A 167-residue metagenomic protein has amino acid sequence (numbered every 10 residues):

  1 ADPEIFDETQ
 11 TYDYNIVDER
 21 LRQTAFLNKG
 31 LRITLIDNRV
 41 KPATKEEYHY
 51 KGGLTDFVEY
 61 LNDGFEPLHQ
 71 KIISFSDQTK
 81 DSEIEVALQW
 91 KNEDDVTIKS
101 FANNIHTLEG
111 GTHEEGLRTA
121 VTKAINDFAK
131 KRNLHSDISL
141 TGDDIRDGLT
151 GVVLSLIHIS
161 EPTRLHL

Functional and structural regions predicted by a protein language model:
A1-D2, S155: Short, hydrophobic/aromatic-enriched beta-strand segments in well-ordered soluble domains
D2, F6-E109: Glycine/threonine-rich ATP-lid/beta-loop region of ATP-binding domains
D13-R20, T24, V121-T141: Phosphate-interacting basic helix/loop segments used at nucleotide- and nucleic-acid interfaces
G30-K41, K130-I145: Short, glycine/acidic-rich hinge or "gate" loops at secondary-structure transitions that mediate conformational
I105-F128: Signal/transit-peptide handling
G148-L156: Structured, charged N-terminal subsegments at the starts of enzyme catalytic cores and at intra-chain domain/subunit
I157-L167: Single conserved hydrophobic/aromatic residue that forms the stacking wall/gate of nucleotide- or nucleobase-binding
